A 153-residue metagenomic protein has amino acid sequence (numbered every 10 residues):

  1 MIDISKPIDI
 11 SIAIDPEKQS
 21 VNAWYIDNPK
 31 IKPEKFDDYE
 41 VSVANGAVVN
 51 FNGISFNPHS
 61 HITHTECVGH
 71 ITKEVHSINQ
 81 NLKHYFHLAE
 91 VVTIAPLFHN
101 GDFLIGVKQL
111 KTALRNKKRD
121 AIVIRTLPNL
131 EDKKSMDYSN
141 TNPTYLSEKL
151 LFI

Functional and structural regions predicted by a protein language model:
M1-I153: Active-/binding-site microenvironments in catalytic and ligand-binding cores
